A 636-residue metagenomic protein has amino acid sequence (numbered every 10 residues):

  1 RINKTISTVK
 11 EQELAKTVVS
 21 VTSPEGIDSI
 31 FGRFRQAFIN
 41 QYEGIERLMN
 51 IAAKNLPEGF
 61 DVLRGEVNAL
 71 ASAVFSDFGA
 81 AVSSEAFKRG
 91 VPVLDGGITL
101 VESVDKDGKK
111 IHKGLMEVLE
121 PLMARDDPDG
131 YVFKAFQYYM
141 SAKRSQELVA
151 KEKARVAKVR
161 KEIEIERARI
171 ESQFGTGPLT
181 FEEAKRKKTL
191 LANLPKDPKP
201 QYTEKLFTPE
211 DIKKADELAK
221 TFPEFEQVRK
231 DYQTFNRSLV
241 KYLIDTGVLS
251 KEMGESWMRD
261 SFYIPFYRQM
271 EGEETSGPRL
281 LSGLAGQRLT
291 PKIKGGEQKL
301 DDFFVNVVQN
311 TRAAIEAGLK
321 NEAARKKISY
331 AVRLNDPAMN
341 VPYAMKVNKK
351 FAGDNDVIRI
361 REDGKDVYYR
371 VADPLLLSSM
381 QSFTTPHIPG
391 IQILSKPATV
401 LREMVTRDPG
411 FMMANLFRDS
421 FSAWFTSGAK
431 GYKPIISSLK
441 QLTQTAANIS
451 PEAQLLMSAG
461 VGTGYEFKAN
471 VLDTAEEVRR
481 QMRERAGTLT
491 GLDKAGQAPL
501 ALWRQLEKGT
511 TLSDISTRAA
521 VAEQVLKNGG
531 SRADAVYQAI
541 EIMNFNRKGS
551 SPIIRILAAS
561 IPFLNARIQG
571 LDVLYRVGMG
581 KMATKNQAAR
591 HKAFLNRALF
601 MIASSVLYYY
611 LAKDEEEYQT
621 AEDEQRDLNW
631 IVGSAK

Functional and structural regions predicted by a protein language model:
I6-R237, P265-E271: Low-complexity, small/polar and acidic-rich linker and loop segments
V104, A124-T189, P195-T221, V228-Y242 (+4 more regions): Hydrophobic, often aromatic-rich secondary-structure segments at membrane interfaces
L249-G254, I264, R268, E274 (+1 more regions): Collagenous Gly-X-Y triple-helix signature in extracellular proteins
R268-E274, Q298, A317, I328 (+1 more regions): Helicase motor interdomain insertion/brace
G286-L300: Polar low-complexity, Ser/Thr/Gly/Ala/Asp/Asn-rich disordered segments used for subunit assembly and tip/surface
